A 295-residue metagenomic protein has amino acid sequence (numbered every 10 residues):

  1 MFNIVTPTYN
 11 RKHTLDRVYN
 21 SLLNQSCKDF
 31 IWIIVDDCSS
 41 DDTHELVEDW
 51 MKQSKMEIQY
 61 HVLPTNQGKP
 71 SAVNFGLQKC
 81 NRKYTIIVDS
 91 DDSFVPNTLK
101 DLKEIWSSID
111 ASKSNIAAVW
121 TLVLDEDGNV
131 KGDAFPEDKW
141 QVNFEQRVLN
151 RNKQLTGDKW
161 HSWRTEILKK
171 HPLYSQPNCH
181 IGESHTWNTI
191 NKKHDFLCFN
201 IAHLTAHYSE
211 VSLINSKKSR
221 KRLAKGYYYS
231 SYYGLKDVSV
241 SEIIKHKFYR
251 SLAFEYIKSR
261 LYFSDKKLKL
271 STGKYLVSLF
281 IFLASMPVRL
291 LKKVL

Functional and structural regions predicted by a protein language model:
M1-N3, I31: Cell-envelope/extracellular polymer assembly enzymes that use nucleotide-activated donors
R11-N24: Short, well-formed alpha-helical segments that are part of the catalytic scaffolds of diverse glycosyltransferases
S21, D36-L46, T65, D89: A conserved acidic beta->alpha catalytic loop
L63-C80: Glycine-rich, basic loop-to-helix element that forms the pyrophosphate-binding segment of sugar-nucleotide handling
T85: Short aromatic/hydrophobic "clamp" motif used to bind/position activated sugar donors
N97-D133: Conserved donor NDP-sugar-binding/catalytic core segment of glycosyltransferases
D125, K131-N215: Conserved nucleotide-sugar donor-binding catalytic segment
A202-S209, S216-E242, L268-L270: Catalytic core of nucleotide-sugar-dependent glycosyltransferases
